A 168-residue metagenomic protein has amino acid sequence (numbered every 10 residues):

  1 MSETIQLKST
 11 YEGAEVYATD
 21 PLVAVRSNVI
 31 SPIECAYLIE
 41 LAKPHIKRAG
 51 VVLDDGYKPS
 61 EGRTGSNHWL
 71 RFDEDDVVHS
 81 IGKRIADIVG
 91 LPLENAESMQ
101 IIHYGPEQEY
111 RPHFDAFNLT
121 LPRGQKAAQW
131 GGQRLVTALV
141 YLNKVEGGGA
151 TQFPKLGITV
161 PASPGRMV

Functional and structural regions predicted by a protein language model:
M1-V168: Fe(II)/2-oxoglutarate oxygenase catalytic core
